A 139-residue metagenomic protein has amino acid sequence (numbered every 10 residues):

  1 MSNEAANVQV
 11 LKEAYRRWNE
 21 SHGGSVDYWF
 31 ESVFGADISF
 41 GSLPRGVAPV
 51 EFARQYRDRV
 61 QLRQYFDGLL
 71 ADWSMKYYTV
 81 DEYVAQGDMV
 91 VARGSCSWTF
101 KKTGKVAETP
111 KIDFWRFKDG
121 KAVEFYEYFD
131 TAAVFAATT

Functional and structural regions predicted by a protein language model:
M1-A36, T139: Short, low-complexity N-terminal intrinsically disordered segments enriched in polar/charged residues
M1-A6, D67-T139: A beta-strand edge to alpha-helix "cap/lid" segment located at domain peripheries
M1-Y15, E51-Q61, E108-T109: Charged, low-complexity, helix/coiled-coil-prone segments
L11, V26-F30, I38, L62 (+3 more regions): Hydrophobic pocket/interface hotspot
S21-G24, V60, V106: Residue-level recognition of alpha-helix initiation/capping sites
Y28-G87: A solvent-exposed, acidic/Ser-Thr-rich amphipathic alpha-helical stretch
